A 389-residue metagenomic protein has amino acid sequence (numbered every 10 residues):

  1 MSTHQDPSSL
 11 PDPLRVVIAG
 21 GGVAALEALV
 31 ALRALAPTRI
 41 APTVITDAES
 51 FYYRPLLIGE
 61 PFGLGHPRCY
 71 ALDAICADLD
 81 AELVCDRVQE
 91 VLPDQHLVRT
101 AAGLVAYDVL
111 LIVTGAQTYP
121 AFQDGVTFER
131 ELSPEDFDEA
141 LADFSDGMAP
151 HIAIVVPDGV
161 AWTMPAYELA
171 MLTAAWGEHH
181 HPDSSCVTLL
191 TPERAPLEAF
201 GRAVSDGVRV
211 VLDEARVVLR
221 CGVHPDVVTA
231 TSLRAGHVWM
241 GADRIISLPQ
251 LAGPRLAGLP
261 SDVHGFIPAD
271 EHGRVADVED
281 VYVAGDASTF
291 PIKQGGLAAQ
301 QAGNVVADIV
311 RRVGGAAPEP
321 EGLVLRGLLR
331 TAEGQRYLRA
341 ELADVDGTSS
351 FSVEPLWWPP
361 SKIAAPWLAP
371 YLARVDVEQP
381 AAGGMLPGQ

Functional and structural regions predicted by a protein language model:
S2-A81, G159-A199: Beta1-alpha1 glycine-rich phosphate/pyrophosphate-binding loop at the start of Rossmann-like nucleotide-binding domains
S2-P13, A81-E168, A175-H179: FAD-binding core/adjacent interface of flavoenzyme oxidoreductases
Q5, A41-T43, E82-V91, L97-V98 (+2 more regions): A Rossmann-like FAD-binding core segment of flavoenzymes
R15, P150-A153, C186, D280: Residues that mark the start of a beta-strand
D124-M148, G241-Q301, A307: FAD-site-proximal beta/loop scaffold in flavoenzymes
A298-L323: Internal hydrophobic alpha-helix adjacent to the cofactor/substrate pocket in enzyme cavities
P320-Y337: Flavin (FAD/FMN) cofactor-binding core of flavoprotein oxidoreductases
Q335-Q389: C-terminal auxiliary extensions adjacent to catalytic cores
